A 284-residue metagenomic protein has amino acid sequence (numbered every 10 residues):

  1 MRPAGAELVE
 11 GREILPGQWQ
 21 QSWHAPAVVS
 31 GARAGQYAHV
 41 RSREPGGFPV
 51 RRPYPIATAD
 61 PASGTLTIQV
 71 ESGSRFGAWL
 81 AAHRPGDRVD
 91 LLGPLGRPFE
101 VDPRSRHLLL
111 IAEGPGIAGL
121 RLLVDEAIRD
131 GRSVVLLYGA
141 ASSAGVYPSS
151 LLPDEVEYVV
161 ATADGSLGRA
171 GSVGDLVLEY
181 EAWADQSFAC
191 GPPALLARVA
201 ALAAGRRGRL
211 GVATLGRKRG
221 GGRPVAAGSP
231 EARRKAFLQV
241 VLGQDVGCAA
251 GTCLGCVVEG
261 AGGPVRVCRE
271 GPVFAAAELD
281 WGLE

Functional and structural regions predicted by a protein language model:
M1-P85: Ferredoxin-reductase
E10, T58, V160-T162, V240-L242 (+1 more regions): Structural signal for conserved beta-strand scaffold positions within catalytic alpha/beta enzyme cores
R43-P45, P94, A261: Short, surface-exposed secondary-structure boundary micro-motifs
G46-Y54, G96-R104, C268: Short, Lys/Arg- and Gly-enriched loop/turn segments at beta-strand edges
R75-G243: FNR/FR-type flavoprotein reductase catalytic core
G119, L242-P272: Local cysteine-cluster metal-coordination motifs and their immediate loop/turn environment, predominantly Fe-S cluster
R269-E284: Short microdomains enriched in Cys/His and/or Lys/Arg
